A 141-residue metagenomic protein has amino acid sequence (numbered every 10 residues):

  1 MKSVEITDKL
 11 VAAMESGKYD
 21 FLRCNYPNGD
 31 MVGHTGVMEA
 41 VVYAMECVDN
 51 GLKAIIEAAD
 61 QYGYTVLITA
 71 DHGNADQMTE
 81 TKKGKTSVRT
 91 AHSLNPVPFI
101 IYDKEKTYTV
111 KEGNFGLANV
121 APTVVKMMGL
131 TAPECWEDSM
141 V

Functional and structural regions predicted by a protein language model:
M1-V141: Feature captures the catalytic ectodomains and active-site-proximal regions of enzymes that hydrolyze or transfer
